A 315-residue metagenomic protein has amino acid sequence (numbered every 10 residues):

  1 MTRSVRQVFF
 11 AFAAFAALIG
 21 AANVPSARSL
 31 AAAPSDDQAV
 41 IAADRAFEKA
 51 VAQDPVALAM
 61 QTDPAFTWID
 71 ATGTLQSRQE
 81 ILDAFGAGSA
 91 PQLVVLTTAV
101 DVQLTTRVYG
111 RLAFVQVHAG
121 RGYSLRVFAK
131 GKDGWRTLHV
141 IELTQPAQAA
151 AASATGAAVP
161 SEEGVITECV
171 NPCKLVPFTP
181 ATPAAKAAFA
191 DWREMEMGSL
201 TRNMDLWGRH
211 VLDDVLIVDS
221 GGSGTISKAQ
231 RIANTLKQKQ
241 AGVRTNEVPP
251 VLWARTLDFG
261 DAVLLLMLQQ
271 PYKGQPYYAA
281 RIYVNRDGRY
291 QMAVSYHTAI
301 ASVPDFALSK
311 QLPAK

Functional and structural regions predicted by a protein language model:
M1-R6: N-terminal secretory signal peptides that target proteins for export/translocation
F9-A21: Bacterial N-terminal signal peptides
S26-P64, L138, T144-D205, R209 (+2 more regions): Short, low-complexity N-terminal intrinsically disordered segments enriched in polar/charged residues
D37-A39, E80-G122, Q230-Y277: Surface-exposed, charged secondary-structure patches
A57-A59, F66, I81, V115 (+7 more regions): Hydrophobic pocket/interface hotspot
T62, T72-G73, H118-G120, R126 (+6 more regions): A mature extracytoplasmic/lumenal domain signature
A65-Q76, E80, G88-L93, D214-I226 (+1 more regions): A short gly/proline-enriched turn/hairpin at secondary-structure junctions
Y123-C173, P276-F306: Short beta-strand edge/turn micro-motifs at domain boundaries
